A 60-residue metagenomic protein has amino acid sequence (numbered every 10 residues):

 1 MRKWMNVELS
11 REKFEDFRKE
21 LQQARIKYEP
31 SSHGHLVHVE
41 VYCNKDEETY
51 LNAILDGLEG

Functional and structural regions predicted by a protein language model:
M1-H38, Y42: N-terminal acidic leader/helix
E20-Q22, Y50-E59: Short amphipathic alpha-helices in soluble, non-transmembrane regions that often serve as interface/regulatory elements
H33-L36, D56-G60: Acidic interaction surfaces
